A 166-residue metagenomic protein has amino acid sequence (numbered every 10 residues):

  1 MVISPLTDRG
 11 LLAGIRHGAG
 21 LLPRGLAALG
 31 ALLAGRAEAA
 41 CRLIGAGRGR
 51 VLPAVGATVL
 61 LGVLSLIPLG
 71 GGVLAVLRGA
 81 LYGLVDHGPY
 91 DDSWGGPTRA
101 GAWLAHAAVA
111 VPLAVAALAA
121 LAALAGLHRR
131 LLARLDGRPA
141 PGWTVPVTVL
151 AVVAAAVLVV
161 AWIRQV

Functional and structural regions predicted by a protein language model:
M1-G47: N-terminal membrane-targeting/anchoring modules of bacterial envelope and secretion proteins
V2, T7, G14, A19 (+1 more regions): Alpha-helical transmembrane segments of integral membrane proteins, especially early/N-terminal helices
L32-V51, A117-V145: Cytoplasmic membrane-interface segments at the C-terminal ends of transmembrane helices
G47-V51, V55, G95-A102: Membrane-helix interfacial "entry" motifs
G49-L74: Transmembrane alpha-helical segments and their cytosolic interface motifs in multi-pass membrane proteins
G71-V109, L132, V157-V166: Membrane interfacial helix motifs at helix-loop boundaries and amphipathic/re-entrant anchors
L104-A123: Selective recognition of hydrophobic, aromatic-rich stretches within alpha-helical transmembrane segments of polytopic
P141-R164: Final/C-terminal transmembrane alpha-helix of multipass membrane proteins
